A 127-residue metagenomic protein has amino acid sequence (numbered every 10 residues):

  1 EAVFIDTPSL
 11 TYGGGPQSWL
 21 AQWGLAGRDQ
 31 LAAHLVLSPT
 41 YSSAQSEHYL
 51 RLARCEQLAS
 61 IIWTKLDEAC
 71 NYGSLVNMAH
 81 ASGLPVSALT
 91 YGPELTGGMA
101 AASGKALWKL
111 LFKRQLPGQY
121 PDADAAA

Functional and structural regions predicted by a protein language model:
E1-W19, G27, S38-P39: Switch II (G3) loop of P-loop NTPases
L10, S42, E68: Residues immediately C-terminal
Y12-W19, Q45-H48, N71-S74: Conserved ATPase-coupling elements of RecA-like P-loop NTPase cores
S18, G24-L31, P39-L58: C-terminal structured domains
L20-Q22, L50-R54, V76-A81, G104-K105: Short, solvent-exposed amphipathic alpha-helical segments in soluble enzyme and RNA/protein-processing domains
Q30-L37, R54-T96: Conserved beta-strand/loop subsegment of P-loop NTPase cores
A79-A127: NTP-binding/hydrolysis catalytic cores, primarily Walker-type P-loop NTPases
